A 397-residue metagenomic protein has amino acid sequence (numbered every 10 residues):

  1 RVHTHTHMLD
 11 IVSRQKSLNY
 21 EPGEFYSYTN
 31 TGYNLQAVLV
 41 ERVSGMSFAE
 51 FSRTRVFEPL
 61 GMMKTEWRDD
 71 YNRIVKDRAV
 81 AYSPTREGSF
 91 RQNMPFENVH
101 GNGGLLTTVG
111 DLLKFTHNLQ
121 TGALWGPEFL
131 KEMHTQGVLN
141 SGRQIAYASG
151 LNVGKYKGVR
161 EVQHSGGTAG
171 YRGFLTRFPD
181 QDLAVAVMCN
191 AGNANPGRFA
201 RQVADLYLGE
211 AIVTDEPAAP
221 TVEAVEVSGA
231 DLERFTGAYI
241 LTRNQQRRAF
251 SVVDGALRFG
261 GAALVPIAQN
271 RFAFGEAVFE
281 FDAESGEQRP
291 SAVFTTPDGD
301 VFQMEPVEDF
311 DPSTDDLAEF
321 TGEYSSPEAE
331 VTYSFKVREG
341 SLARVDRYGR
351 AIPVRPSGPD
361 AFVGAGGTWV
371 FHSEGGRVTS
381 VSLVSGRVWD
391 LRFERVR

Functional and structural regions predicted by a protein language model:
R1-P179, V203: Short, surface-exposed loop or secondary-structure junction motifs that flank catalytic or metal-binding residues
T85, Q136, G154, M188-N190 (+3 more regions): Structured loops at beta-to-helix junctions and adjacent beta-edge loops in soluble globular domains
L106-V109, N193, G197, G229: Electropositive phosphate-/nucleotide-binding environments in soluble metabolic enzymes
Q163-H164, F174-A191, P290-T295, T379-L383: Short, well-ordered beta-strand elements
A169, G192-A194, R350, G386-R387: A short acidic/small-residue loop/turn micro-motif
G170-V213: Structured C-terminal helix/loop/strand segments within mature extracytoplasmic catalytic/sensor domains
R201-R397: Peripheral terminal and inter-domain segments
